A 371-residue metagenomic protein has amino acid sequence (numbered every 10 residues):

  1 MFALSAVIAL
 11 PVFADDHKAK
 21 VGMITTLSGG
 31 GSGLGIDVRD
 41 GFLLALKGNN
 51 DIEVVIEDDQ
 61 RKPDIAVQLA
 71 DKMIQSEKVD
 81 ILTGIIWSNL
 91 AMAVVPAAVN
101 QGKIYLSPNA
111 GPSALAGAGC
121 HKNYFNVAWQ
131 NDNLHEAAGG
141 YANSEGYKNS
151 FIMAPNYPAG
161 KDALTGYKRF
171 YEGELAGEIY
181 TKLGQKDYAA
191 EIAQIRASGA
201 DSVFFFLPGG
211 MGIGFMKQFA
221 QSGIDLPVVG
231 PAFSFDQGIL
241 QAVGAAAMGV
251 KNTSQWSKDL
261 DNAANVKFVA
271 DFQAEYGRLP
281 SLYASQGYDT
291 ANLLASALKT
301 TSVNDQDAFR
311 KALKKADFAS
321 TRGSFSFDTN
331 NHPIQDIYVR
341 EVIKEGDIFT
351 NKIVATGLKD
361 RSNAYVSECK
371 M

Functional and structural regions predicted by a protein language model:
M1-F2, V12: Cleavable N-terminal signal peptides
I8-A14: Sec/Tat signal peptide C-region and signal peptidase I cleavage site
D16-K18, G33-D40, G48-L115, T181-Y188 (+1 more regions): Beta-alpha junction/loop-to-helix N-cap segments that form part of ligand/metal-binding clefts
G22-G41, E57-P63, I86-N89, M153-K161 (+3 more regions): Extracytoplasmic "Venus flytrap"
M23, M73-I86, L106-P108, F151-A154 (+4 more regions): Periplasmic-binding protein-like
Q68, S113-A114, K122-G223, K258-K267: Extracellular/periplasmic Venus flytrap/periplasmic-binding protein
M216-Y288, K299-N304, T356-M371: Extracellular/periplasmic periplasmic-binding protein-like sensory domains
A274-A284, A295-K352: Segments of small-molecule ligand-sensing domains
